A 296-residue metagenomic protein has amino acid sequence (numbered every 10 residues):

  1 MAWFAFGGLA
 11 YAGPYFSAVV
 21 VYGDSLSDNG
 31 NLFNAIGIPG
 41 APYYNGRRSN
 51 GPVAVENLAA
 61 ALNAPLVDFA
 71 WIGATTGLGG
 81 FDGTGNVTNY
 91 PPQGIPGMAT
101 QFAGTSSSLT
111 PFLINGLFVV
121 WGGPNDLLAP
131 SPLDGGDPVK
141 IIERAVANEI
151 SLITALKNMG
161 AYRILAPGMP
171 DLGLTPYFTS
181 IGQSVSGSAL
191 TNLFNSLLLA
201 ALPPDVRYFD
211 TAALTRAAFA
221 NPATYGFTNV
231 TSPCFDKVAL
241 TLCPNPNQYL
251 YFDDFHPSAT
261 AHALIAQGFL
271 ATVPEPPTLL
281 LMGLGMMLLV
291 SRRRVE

Functional and structural regions predicted by a protein language model:
M1, G8-P274: Conserved active-site regions of diverse hydrolases
W3-A10, M286-V290: Hydrophobic h-region of N-terminal signal peptides that target proteins for export in Gram-negative bacteria
P274-R292: A short, hydrophobic C-terminal helix/tail in secreted or cell-surface proteins
V295-E296: C-terminal outer-membrane/trafficking sorting elements
